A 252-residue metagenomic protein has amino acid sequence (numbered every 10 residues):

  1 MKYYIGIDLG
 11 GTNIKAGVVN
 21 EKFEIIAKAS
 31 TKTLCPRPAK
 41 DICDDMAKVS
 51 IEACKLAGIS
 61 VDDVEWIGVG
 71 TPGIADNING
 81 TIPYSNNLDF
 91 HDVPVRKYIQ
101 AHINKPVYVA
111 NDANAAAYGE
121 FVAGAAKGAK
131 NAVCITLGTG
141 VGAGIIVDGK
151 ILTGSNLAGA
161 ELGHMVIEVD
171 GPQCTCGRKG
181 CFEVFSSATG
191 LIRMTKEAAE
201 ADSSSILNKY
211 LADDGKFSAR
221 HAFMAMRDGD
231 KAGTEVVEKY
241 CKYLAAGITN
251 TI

Functional and structural regions predicted by a protein language model:
M1-W66, D76-N79, K97-V107, G119-A129 (+2 more regions): ATP-binding/phosphotransfer module of carbohydrate and carboxylate kinases, centering on a glycine-rich
D8, G68-P72, A110, C134-G140 (+1 more regions): Short beta-strand segments
A29-T31, N86, S155: Short hydrophobic alpha-helix segments
K32-L34, F90, A158-E161: A short acidic/small-residue loop/turn micro-motif
W66-P94: Gly/Ser/Thr-rich active-site cleft segment
G73-N77, A115-A117, G142: Short, active-site-adjacent cap segments at secondary-structure transitions
N86-L88, D92, Y108-N114, C134-L137: Active-site nucleophile and cofactor-binding loops and adjacent substrate-binding regions of central metabolic enzymes
I145-E161: Short, charged low-complexity linear segments at domain edges
